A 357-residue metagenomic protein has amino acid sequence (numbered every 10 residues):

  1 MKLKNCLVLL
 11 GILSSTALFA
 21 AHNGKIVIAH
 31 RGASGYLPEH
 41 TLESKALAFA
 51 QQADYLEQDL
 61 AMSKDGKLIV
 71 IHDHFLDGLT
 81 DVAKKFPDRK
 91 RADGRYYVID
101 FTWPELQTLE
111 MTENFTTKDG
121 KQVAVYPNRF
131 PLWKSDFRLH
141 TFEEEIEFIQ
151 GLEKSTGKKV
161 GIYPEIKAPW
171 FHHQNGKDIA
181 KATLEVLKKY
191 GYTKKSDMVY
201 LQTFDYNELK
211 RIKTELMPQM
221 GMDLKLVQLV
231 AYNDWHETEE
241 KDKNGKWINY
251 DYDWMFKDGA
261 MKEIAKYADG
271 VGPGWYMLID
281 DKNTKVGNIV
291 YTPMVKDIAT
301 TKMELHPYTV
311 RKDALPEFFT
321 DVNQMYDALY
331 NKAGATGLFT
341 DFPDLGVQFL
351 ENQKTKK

Functional and structural regions predicted by a protein language model:
M1, L13, S34: Alpha-helical and His/Cys-centered functional microenvironments
M1-L7: Bacterial N-terminal signal peptides that target proteins for export
V8-A17: Bacterial N-terminal signal peptides
F19-K357: Phosphate-group recognition and catalysis centered on beta-loop-alpha active-site segments
